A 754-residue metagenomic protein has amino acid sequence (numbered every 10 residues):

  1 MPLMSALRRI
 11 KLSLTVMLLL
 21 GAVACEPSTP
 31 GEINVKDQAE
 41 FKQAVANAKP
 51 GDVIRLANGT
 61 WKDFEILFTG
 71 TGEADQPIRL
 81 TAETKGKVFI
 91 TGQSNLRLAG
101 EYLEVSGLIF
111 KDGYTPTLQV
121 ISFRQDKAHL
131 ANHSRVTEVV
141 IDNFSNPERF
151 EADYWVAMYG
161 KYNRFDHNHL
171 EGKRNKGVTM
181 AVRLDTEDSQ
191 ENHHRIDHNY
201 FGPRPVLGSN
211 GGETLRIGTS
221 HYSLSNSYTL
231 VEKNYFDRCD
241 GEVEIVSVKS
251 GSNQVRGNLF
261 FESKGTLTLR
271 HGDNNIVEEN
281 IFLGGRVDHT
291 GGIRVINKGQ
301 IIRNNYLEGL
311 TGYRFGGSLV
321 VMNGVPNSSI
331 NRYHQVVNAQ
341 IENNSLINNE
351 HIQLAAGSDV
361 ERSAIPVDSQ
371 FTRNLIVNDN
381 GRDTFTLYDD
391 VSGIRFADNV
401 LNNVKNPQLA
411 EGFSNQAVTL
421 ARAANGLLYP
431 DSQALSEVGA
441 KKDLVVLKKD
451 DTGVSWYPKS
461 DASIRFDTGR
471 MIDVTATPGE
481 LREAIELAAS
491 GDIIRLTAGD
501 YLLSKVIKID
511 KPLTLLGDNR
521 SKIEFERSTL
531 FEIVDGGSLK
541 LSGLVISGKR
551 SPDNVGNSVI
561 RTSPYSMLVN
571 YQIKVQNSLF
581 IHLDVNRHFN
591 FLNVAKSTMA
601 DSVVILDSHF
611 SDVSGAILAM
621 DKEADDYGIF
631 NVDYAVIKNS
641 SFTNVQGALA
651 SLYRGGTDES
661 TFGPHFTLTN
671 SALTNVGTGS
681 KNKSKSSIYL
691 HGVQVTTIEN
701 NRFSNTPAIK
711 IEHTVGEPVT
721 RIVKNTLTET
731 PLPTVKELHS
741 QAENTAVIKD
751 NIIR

Functional and structural regions predicted by a protein language model:
P2-L14: Bacterial N-terminal signal peptides that target proteins for export
V23-A24: C-terminal motif of bacterial Sec signal peptides marking the signal peptidase cleavage site
P27-D63, L67, I464-A498: Acidic Gly/Asp/Thr-rich repetitive segments characteristic of extracellular carbohydrate-active and adhesion proteins
P27-K36, R55-F64, F68-V120, N143-S145 (+2 more regions): Right-handed parallel beta-helix/beta-spiral solenoid domain characteristic of secreted/periplasmic
F41-A48, K62-T71, T91-L96, R270 (+4 more regions): Short, T/G/N/S-enriched strand-turn elements that build extracellular solenoid repeat scaffolds
V45-P50, G72-A74, L98-A99, M158-Y159 (+6 more regions): Flexible, charged surface loops at secondary-structure boundaries
K62-I66, G92-R97, K111-H133, I141-A421 (+3 more regions): Glycine- and acidic/polar-rich repeat regions and solenoidal domains
L409-T477, L487, E737-R754: Surface beta-loop-beta hairpin patches that serve as ligand-binding interfaces in beta-rich domains
